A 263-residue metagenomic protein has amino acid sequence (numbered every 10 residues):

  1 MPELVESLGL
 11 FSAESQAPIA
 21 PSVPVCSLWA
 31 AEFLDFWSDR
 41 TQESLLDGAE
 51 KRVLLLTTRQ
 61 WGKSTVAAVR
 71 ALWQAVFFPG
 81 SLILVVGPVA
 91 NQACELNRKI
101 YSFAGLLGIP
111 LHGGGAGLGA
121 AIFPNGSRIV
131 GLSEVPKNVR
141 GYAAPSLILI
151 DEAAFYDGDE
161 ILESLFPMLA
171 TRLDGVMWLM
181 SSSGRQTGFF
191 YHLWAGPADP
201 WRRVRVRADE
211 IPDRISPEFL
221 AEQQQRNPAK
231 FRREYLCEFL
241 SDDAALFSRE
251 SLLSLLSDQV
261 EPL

Functional and structural regions predicted by a protein language model:
M1-L263: Phosphate/NTP-binding elements of NTP-utilizing enzymes
